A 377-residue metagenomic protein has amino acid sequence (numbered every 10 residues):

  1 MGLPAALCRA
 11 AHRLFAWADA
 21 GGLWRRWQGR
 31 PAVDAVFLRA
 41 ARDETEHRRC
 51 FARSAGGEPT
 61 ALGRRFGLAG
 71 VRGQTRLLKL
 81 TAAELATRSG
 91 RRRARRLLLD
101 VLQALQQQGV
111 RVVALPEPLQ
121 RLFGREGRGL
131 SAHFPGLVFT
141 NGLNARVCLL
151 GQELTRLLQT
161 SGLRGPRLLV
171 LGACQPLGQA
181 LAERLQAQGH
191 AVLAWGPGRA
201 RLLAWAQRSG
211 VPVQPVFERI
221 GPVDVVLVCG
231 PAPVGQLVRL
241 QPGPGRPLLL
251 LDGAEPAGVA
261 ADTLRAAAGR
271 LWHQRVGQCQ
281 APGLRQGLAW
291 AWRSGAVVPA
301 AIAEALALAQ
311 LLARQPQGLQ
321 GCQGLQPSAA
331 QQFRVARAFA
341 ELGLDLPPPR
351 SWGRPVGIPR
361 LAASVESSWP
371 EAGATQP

Functional and structural regions predicted by a protein language model:
G2-P31, R48-F51, E255-P256, A261-P377: Adenosine-phosphate binding glycine-rich loop
W17-A61, F66-L97, P349: Extended, charged/polar low-complexity intrinsically disordered regions
A32-D34, P166-R167, P247: Residues that mark the start of a beta-strand
G63-L163, G287-P299, A303: Glycine/serine-rich phosphate-binding loop and adjoining beta1-alpha1 elements at the start of nucleotide-handling
V110, L137, H190, G245-L248 (+1 more regions): A short helix->loop->beta-strand "cap" motif at the edges of active sites that frequently abuts
V113-G124, L143-C148, L171-Q179, G198-A200 (+1 more regions): Gly/Ser/Thr-rich loops at beta-strand to alpha-helix junctions that form or flank small-molecule/cofactor-binding
Q159-V228: Glycine-rich phosphate/diphosphate-binding loop of Rossmann-like nucleotide-binding domains
G210-R285: Rossmann-like adenosine-cofactor binding region
